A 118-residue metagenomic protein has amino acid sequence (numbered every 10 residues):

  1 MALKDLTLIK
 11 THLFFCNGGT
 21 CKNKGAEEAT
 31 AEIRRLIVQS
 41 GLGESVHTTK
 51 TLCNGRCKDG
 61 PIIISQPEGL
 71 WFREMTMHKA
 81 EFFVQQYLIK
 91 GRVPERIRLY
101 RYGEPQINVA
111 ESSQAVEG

Functional and structural regions predicted by a protein language model:
M1-H12, K24, V38-V46, P67-G69 (+1 more regions): Iron-sulfur (Fe-S) cluster-binding modules
K10-A26, T49-S65: Local cysteine-cluster metal-coordination motifs and their immediate loop/turn environment, predominantly Fe-S cluster
K24, E28-E32, L36: Compact Cys/His-rich
